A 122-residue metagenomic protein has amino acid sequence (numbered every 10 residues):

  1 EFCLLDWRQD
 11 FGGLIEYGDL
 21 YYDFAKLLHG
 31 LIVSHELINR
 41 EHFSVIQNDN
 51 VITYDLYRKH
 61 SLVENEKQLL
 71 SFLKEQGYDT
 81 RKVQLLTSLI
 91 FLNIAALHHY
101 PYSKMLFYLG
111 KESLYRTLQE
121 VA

Functional and structural regions predicted by a protein language model:
F2, W7-L69, S88-Y102: Active-site activation/catalytic loop segments of kinase-like enzymes and analogous catalytic loops in related
Q68-Q76: A short, Lys/Arg-enriched amphipathic alpha-helix followed by its capping loop at the start of a domain
E75-A122: Regulatory N- and C-terminal appendages and interdomain linkers associated with kinase/kinase-like NTP transferase
